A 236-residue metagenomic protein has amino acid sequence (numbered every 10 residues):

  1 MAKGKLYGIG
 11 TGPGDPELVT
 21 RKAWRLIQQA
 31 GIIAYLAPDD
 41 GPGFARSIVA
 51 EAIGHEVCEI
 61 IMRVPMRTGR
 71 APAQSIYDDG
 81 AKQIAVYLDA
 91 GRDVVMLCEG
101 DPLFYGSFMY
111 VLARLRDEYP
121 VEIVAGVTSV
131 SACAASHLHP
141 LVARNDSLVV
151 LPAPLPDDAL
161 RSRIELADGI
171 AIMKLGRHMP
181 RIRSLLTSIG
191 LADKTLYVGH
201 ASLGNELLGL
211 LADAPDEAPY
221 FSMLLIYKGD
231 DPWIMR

Functional and structural regions predicted by a protein language model:
M1-P16, R21-A23, Q28-Y119, L203 (+4 more regions): Class I S-adenosyl-L-methionine
L6, I164-R236: A contiguous loop/helix-start segment that scaffolds small-molecule binding in enzyme catalytic cores
P13-G14, P38-D40, V64-P65, V127-S129 (+3 more regions): Short, acidic/turn-prone active-site loops that include or flank metal/cofactor- and phosphate-binding residues
Y35-L36, I61, M96-C98, I123-G126 (+3 more regions): General beta-strand structural signal in soluble alpha/beta enzymes
G100-L166, P215, K228-P232: Class I SAM-dependent methyltransferase SAM-binding "motif I" and its flanking Rossmann-like core
